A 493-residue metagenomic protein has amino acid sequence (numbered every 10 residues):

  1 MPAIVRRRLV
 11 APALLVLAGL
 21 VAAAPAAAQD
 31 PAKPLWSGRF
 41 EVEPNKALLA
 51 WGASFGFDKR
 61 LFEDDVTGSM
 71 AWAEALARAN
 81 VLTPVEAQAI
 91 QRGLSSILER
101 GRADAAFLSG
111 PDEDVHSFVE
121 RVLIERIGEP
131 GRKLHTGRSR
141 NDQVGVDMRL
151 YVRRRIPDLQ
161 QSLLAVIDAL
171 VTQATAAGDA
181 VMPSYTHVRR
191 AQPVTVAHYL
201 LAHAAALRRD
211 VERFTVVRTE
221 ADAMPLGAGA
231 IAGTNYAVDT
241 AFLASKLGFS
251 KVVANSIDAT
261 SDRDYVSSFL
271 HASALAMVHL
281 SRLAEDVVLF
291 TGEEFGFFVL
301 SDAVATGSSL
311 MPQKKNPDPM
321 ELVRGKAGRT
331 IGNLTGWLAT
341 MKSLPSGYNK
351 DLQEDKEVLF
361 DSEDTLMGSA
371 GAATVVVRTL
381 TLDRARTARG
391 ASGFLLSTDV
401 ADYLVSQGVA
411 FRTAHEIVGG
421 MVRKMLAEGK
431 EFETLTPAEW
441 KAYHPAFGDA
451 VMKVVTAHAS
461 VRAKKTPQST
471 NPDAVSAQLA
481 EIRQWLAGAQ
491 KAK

Functional and structural regions predicted by a protein language model:
M1-A13: Bacterial N-terminal signal peptides that target proteins for export
A11-A22: Bacterial N-terminal signal peptides
A23-A28: Boundary at the C-terminal end of the N-terminal hydrophobic targeting segment
Q29-D64, G68, E129-P130, G296 (+1 more regions): Glycine-rich cofactor/substrate-binding loops
Q29-G233, V238-A244, K251, T306-G307 (+3 more regions): A helix-coil-helix interface module used to build multimeric assemblies and to scaffold catalytic/cofactor sites
W72, L76, G93-R100, V122 (+18 more regions): Generic, well-ordered alpha-helical scaffold segments in large soluble proteins
W72-L82, Y151, H198, S267-L275 (+1 more regions): Short, well-ordered beta-strand elements within core beta-sheets of diverse protein domains
R149, R153-I156, Q160-Q161, T175 (+4 more regions): Charged, flexible cofactor/metal-binding loops and thiol motifs
